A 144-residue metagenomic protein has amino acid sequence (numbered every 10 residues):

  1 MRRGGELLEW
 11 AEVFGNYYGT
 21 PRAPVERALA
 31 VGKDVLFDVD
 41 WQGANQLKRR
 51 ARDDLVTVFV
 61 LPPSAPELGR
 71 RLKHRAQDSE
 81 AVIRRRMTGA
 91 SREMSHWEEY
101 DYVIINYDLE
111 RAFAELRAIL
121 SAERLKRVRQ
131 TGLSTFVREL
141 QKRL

Functional and structural regions predicted by a protein language model:
M1-V35, W41-N45: ATP-dependent small-molecule kinase phosphotransfer cores that center on conserved nucleotide phosphate-binding segments
G4-L8, R71-D78, A118-A122: Conserved AAA+ ATPase "sensor/coupling" helix adjacent to the nucleotide-binding pocket
L8-E9, V56, Y102: Structural signal for short hydrophobic segments within the conserved structured cores of catalytic domains across
R27-A30, R49-D53, S95-W97: Conserved catalytic network of the ASCE P-loop NTPase/AAA+ motor domain
V35-D40, R50-H74, I105-N106: Conserved phosphate-donor/acceptor-positioning beta-strand/loop module used by diverse small-molecule
Q46-K48, G69, A114-E115: Short glycine-/acidic-enriched loop or helix-start segments at secondary-structure transitions that form or flank
D53-D54, A65-E67, K73-S95, E110-R111: Ras-like small GTPase catalytic G-domain
Q77, R92-L144: NTP-dependent small-molecule kinase module
